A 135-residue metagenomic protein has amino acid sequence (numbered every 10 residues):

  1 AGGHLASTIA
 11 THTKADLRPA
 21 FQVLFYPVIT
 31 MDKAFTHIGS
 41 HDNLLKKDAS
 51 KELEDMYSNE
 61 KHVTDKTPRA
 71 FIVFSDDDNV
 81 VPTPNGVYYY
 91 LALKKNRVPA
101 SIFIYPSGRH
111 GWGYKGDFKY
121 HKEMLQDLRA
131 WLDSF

Functional and structural regions predicted by a protein language model:
A1-G3, V28-M31, D77-V80, S107-G111: Solvent-exposed loop/turn segments at secondary-structure junctions within structured extracellular/periplasmic domains
A1-T36, E54-D55: Primarily recognizes the serine-hydrolase "nucleophile elbow" in alpha/beta-hydrolase and SGNH/GDSL folds
R18-F21, T67-A70, N96-S101: Loop/turn elements at helix/coil->beta-strand transitions in domains of secreted/extracellular proteins
Q22-Y26, V73, Y105-P106: Alpha/beta-hydrolase-fold catalytic nucleophile elbow
P27-H62, P68: Mobile cap/lid helix-loop segments that gate and shape the active-site cleft of serine hydrolases
N59, P68, P82-A92: Short alpha-helix in the alpha/beta-hydrolase fold that links the catalytic acid
K66, F71-F74, D78: Short beta-strand/loop motif that positions the catalytic acidic residue of the alpha/beta-hydrolase fold
V87-F135: C-terminal catalytic histidine-bearing segment of alpha/beta-hydrolase fold enzymes
